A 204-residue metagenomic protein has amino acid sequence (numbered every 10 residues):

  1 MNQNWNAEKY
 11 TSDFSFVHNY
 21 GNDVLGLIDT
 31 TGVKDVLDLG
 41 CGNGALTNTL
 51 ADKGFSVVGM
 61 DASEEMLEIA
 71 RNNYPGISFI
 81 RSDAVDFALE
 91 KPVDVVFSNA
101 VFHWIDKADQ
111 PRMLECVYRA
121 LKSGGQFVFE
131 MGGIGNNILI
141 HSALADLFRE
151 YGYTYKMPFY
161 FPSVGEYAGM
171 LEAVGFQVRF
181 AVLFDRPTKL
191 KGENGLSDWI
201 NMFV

Functional and structural regions predicted by a protein language model:
M1-K34, A45, T49: Conserved class I S-adenosyl-L-methionine
L37-L39, N43-D86: Class I SAM-dependent methyltransferase SAM/SAH-binding core
A88-V96: A short acidic, Gly/Pro-enriched loop at the edge of an enzyme's catalytic core that lines a small-molecule cofactor
V95-D109: A short SAM/SAH-binding and catalytic strip from SAM-dependent methyltransferases
P111-Q126: A short glycine-rich, Lys/Arg-flanked "PGG" loop and its adjoining helix->strand segment in the class I
V128-E150: Conserved class I S-adenosyl-L-methionine
Y160-V174: Short alpha-helix
R179-V204: C-terminal helical/coil "lid" or tail adjacent to the Rossmann-like core of SAM-dependent
